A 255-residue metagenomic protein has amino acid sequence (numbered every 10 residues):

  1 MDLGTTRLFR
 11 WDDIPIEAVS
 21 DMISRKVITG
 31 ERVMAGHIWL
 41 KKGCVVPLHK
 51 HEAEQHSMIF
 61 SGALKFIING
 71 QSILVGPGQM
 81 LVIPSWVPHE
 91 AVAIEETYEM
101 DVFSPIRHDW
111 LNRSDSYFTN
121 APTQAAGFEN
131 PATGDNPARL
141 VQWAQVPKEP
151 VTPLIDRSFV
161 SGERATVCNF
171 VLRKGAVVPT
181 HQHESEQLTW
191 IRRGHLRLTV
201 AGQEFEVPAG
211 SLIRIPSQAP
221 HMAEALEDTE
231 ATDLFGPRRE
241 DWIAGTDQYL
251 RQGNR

Functional and structural regions predicted by a protein language model:
M1-R32, N112-R164, C168, D247-R255: A short, N-terminal "cap"/entry segment at the start of jelly-roll beta-barrel domains of the cupin/DSBH fold
A18-M22, G36-K50, P153, C168-Q182: Conserved short histidine dyad/triad with adjacent acidic residue
I28, V46, F103, V160 (+3 more regions): Fold-core signature of tandem repeat domains
W39-K41, K50-F66, V171-R173, H183-L198: Short, conserved beta-strand element in jelly-roll/cupin
F60-S61, G76-P77, E95, R192-R193 (+2 more regions): A cytosolic small-molecule/anion-sensing beta-strand core signal
G70-S85, G202-S217: Short acidic-glycine-tyrosine-enriched beta hairpin
S85-W110, S217-D241: Ligand-binding loop in jelly-roll beta-barrel domains
